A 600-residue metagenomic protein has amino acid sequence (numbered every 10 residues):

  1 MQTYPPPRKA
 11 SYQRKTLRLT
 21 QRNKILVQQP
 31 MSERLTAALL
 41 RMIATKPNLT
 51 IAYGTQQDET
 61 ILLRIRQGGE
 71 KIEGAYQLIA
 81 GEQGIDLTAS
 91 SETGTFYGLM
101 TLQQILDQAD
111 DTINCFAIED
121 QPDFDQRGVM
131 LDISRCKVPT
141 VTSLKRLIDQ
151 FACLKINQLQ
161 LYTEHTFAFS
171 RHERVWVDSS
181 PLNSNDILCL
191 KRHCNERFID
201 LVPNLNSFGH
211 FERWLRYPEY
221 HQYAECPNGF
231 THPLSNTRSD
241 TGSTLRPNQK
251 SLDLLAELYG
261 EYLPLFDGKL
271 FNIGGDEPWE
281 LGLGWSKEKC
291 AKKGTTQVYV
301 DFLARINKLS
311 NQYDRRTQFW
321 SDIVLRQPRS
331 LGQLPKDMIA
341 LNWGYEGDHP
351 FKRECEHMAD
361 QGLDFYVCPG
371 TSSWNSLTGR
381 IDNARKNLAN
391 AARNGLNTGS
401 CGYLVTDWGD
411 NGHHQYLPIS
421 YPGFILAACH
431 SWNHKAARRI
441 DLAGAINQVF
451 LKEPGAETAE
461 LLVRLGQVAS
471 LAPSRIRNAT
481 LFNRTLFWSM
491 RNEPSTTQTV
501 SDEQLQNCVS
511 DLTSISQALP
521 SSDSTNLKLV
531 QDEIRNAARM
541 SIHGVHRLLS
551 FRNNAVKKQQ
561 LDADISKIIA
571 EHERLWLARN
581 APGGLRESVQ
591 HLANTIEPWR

Functional and structural regions predicted by a protein language model:
M1-Q13, L17-Q21, V27-Q29, E33-R34 (+3 more regions): Substrate-binding groove of N-acetylhexosamine-processing glycoside hydrolases
M1-R127, N390, H413, E533: Contiguous, structured surface segment used for ligand recognition
V27-Q29, A89, L131-I133, G275 (+1 more regions): Short glycine-centered, acidic/aromatic-flanked micro-motifs in structured strand/loop junctions that mark active-site
I51-Y53, P203, F319, V367: A structural preference for short, hydrophobic beta-strand core positions in alpha/beta folds
Q56-E59, F167-S170, R174-W176, P328 (+1 more regions): Beta-rich nucleic-acid/ligand-interaction surfaces
E92-G94, C136, H165-A168, S207-H210 (+5 more regions): Solvent-exposed loop/turn segments at secondary-structure junctions within structured extracellular/periplasmic domains
F116-S134, Y366-N375: N-terminal small/glycine-rich loop or linker at the start of catalytic domains across soluble metabolic enzymes
F124-S321, G332-Q333, I339, A359: Substrate-binding cleft of carbohydrate-active enzyme catalytic domains
